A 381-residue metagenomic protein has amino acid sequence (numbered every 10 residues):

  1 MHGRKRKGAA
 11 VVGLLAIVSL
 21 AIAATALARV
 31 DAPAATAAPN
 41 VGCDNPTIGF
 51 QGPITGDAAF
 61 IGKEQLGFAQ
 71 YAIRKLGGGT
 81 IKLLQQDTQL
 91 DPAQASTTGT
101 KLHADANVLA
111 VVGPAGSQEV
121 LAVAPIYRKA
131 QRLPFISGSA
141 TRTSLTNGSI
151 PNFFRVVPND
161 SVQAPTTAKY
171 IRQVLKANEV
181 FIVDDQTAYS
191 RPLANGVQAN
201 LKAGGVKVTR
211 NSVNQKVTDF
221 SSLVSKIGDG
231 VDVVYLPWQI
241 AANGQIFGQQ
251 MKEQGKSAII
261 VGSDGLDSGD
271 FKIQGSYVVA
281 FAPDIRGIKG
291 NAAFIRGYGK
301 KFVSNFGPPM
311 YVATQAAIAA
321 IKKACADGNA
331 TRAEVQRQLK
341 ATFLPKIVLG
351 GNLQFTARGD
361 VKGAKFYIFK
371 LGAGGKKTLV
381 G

Functional and structural regions predicted by a protein language model:
H2-L15, A21-G381: Extracytosolic ligand-binding ectodomains
